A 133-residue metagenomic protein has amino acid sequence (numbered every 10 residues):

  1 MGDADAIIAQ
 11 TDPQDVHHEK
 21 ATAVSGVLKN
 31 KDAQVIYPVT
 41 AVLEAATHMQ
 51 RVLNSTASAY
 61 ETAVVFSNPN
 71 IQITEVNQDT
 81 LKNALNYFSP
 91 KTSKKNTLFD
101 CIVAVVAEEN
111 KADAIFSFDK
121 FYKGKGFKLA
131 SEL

Functional and structural regions predicted by a protein language model:
M1-Y37, R51-T62, L133: Short, well-structured N-terminal submotif of metal-dependent ribonuclease cores
D3, E44, D100, D119: Acidic active-site catalytic centers that drive phospho-/nucleotidyl reactions and related ester hydrolyses
A6-I7, E44-H48, F66: A general alpha-helix detector
Y37-V39, F118: Short beta-strand segments at enzyme active-site cores
Q72-D113: Active-site neighborhoods of divalent-metal-dependent phosphate/nucleic-acid chemistry enzymes
A104-V105, E109-L133: Acidic, PIN/NYN-like endoribonuclease modules and their adjacent C-terminal/linker elements
